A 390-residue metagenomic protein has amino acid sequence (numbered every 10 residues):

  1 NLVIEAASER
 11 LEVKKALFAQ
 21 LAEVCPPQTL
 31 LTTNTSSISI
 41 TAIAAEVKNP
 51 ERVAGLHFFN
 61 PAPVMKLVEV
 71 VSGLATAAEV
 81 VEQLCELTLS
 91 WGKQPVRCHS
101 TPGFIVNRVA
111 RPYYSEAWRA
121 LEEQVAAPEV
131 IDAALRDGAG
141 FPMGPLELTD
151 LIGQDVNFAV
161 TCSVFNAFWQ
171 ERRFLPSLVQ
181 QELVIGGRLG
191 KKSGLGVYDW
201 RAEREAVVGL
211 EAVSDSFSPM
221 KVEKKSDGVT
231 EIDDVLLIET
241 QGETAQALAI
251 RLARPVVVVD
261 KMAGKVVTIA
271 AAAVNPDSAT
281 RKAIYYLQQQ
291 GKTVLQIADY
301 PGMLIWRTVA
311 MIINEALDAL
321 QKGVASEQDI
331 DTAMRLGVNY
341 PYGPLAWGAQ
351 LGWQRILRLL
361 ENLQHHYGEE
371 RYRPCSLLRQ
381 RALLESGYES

Functional and structural regions predicted by a protein language model:
N1-I4, L237: N-terminal Rossmann-like NAD(P) cofactor-binding module of classical short-chain dehydrogenase/reductase
E5, E9: Residues immediately C-terminal
R10-L87, E231-Q289: Rossmann-fold NAD(P)-binding glycine/threonine-rich loop
V64-L67, Y113, A120: Rossmann-like dinucleotide-binding domain for NAD(H)/NADP(H)
S72-A77, P102-A110: Rossmann-like dinucleotide-binding cores of NAD(P)H-dependent redox enzymes
W91-Q94, T101-R108, A117-A120: Conserved anion/nucleotide-ligand pocket segment
K93-S100, P112, E123, P128-S390: NAD(P)-dependent Rossmann-like dehydrogenase/reductase catalytic/cofactor-binding core
